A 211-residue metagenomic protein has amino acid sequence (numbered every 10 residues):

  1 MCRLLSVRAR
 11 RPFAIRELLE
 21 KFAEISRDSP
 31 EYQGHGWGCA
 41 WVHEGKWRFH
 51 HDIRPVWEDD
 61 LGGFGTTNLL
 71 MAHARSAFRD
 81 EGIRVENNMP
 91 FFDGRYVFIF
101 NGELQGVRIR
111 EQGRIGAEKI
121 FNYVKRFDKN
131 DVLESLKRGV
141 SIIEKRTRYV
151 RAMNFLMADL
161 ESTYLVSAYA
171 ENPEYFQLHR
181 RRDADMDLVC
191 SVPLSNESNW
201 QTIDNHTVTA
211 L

Functional and structural regions predicted by a protein language model:
M1-L211: N-terminal segments that mediate ammonia production and transfer in glutamine-dependent amidotransferase systems
